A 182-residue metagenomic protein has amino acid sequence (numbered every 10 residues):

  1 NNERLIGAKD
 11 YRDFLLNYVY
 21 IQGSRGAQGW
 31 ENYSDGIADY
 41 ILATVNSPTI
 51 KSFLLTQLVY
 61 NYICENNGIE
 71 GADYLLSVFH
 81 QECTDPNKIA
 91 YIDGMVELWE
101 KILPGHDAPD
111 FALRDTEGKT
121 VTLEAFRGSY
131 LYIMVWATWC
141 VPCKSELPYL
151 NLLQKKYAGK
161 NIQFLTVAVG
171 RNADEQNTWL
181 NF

Functional and structural regions predicted by a protein language model:
N1-E117: Oxidative protein folding and maturation machinery
S47, V59-Y60, Y74-L75, A125 (+2 more regions): Extended, amphipathic alpha-helical scaffolds
I63-C64, W139, R171-N172: Short acidic, S/G/P-rich loop/turn micro-motifs used as interaction or catalytic elements
E97-W99, G118-T122, L152-L153, W179: Generic recognition of flexible, low-complexity loop/linker segments
A112-L131: A short beta-strand-turn-helix
R127, V135-L152: Conserved redox-active cysteine motifs that mediate thiol-disulfide chemistry, especially di-cysteine Cys-X(1-2)-Cys
Y132-W136, T166-A168: Structural cue for short, hydrophobic secondary-structure segments
S145-F182: Structural microenvironment flanking redox-active thiols in thiol-disulfide oxidoreductases
